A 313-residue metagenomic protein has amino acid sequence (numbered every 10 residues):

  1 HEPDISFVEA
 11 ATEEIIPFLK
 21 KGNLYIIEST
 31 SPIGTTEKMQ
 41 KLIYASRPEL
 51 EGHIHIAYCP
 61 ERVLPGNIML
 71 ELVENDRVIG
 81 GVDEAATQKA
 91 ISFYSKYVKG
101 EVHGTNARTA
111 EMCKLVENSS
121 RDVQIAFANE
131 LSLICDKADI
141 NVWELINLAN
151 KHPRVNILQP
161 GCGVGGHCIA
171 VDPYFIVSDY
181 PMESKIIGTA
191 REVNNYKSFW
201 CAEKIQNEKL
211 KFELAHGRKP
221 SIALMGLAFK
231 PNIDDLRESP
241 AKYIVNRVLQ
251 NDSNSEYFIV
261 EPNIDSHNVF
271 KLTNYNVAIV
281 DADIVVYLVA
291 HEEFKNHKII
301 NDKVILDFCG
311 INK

Functional and structural regions predicted by a protein language model:
H1-K313: Structural/interface elements that position substrates and couple domains in central-metabolism enzymes
